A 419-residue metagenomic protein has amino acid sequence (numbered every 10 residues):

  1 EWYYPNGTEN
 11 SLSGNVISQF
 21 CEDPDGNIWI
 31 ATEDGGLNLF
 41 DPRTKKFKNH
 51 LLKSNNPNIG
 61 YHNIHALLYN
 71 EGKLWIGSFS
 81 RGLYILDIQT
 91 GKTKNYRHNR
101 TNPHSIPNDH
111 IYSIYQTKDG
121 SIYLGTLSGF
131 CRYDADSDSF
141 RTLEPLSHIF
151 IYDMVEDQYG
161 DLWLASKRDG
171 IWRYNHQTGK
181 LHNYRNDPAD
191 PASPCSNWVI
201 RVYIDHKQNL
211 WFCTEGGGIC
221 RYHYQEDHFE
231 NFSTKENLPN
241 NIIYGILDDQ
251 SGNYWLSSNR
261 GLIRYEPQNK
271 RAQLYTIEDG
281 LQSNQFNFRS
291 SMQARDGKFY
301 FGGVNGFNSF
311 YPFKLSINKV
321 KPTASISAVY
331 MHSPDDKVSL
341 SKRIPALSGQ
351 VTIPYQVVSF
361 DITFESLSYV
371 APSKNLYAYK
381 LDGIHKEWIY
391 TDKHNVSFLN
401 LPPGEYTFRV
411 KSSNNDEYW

Functional and structural regions predicted by a protein language model:
E1-E22, I28-N38, P42-R43: An edge-strand/N-cap motif at the start of beta-rich repeat modules
E1-S18, N56-G60, K94, R100-H110 (+6 more regions): Residue-level "micro-hotspots" composed of small/polar
E22-D25, L68-G72, Y115-D119, E156-G160 (+3 more regions): Residue-level detector of Asp-centered blade-edge/turn motifs that repeat once per structural unit in beta-propeller
D23-P24, N38-F40, N70, F130-D134 (+7 more regions): Short beta-strand segments and strand-loop junctions that repeat across beta-rich extracellular domains
N27-W29, K73-I76, S121-L124, D161-L164 (+3 more regions): Conserved beta-propeller blade signature
E33-L37, F79-L83, S128-C131, K167-I171 (+3 more regions): Loop/turn residues immediately N-terminal
D41-K45, D87-G91, D134-D138, N175-G179 (+3 more regions): Short loop/turn segments that connect beta-strands within beta-propeller blades
Y152, Y159, A165-W172, W198-V202 (+3 more regions): Beta-propeller domains
